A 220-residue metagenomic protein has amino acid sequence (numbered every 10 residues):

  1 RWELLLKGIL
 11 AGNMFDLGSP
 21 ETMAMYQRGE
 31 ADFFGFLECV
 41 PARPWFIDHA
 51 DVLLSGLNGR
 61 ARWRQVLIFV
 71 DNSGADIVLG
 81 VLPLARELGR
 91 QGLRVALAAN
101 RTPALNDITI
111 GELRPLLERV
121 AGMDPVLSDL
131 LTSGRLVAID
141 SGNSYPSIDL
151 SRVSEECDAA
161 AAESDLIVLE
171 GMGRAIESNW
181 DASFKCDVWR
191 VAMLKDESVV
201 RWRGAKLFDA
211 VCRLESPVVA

Functional and structural regions predicted by a protein language model:
R1-V66, A75: Electropositive, gly/pro-rich neighborhoods at or near active sites that engage anionic ligands
V52-G56, G80-A85, E156, E163: Short, hydrophobic/aromatic alpha-helical segments in well-folded domains
Q65, L93-A96, D187: Residues at the starts of beta-strands that form the adenosine-phosphate
Q65-L67, D165-L166: Structural motif
L67-V70, I139: Short beta-strands and strand-loop turn motifs
V70-L82, R101-L105, M172-E177: Gly/Ser/Thr-rich loops at beta-strand to alpha-helix junctions that form or flank small-molecule/cofactor-binding
G74-A96: Histidine-anchored nucleotide/phosphate-binding helix
N100-R101, I108-A220: C-terminal functional extensions of proteins
